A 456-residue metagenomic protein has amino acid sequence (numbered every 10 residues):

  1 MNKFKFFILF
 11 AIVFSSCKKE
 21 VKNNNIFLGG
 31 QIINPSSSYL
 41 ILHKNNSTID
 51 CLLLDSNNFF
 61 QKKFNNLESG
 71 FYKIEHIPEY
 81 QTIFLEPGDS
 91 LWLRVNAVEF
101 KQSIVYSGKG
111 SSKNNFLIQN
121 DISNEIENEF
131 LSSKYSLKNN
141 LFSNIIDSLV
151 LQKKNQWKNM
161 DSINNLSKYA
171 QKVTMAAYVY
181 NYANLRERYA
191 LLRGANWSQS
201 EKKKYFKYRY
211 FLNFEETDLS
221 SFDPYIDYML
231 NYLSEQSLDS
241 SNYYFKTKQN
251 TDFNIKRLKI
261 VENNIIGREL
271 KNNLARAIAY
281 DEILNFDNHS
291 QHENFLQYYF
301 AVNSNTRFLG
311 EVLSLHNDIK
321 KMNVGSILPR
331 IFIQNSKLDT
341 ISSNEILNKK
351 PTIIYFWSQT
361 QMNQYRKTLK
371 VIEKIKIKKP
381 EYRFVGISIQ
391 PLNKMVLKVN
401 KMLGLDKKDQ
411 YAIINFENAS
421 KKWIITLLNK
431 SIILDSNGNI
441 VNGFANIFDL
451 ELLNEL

Functional and structural regions predicted by a protein language model:
M1-F27, G443: Bacterial Sec-dependent N-terminal signal peptides
C17-V173, R186: A non-transmembrane, solvent-exposed segment enriched in polar/low-complexity residues
F253-V324: N-terminal targeting signals for export/organelle localization
L309-N344, D406-K407: N-terminal "domain-start" segment that seeds a small globular fold
I341-I372, V385: Short active-site neighborhood of thiol/selenol oxidoreductases, capturing the structured segment around
N363-L403, N415-A419: Structural microenvironment flanking redox-active thiols in thiol-disulfide oxidoreductases
N400-S436: Short, internal strand/loop/helix patches that form the active-site neighborhood or redox-interaction surface
L427-K430, S436-L456: Non-catalytic, surface beta->alpha helical segment in thiol-disulfide oxidoreductase systems
